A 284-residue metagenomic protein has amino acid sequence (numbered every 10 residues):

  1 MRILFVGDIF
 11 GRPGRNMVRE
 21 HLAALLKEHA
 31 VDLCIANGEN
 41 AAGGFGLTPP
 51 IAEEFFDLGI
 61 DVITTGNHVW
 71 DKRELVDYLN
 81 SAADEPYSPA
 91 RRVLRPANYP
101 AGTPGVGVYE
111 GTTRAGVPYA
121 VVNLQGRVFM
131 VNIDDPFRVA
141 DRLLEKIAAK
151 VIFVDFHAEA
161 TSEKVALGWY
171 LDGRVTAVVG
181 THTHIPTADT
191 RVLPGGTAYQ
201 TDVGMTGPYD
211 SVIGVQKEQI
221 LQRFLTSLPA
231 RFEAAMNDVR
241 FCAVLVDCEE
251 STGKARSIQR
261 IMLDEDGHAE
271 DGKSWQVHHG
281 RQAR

Functional and structural regions predicted by a protein language model:
M1-R284: Acidic, metal/ion-coordinating pockets
